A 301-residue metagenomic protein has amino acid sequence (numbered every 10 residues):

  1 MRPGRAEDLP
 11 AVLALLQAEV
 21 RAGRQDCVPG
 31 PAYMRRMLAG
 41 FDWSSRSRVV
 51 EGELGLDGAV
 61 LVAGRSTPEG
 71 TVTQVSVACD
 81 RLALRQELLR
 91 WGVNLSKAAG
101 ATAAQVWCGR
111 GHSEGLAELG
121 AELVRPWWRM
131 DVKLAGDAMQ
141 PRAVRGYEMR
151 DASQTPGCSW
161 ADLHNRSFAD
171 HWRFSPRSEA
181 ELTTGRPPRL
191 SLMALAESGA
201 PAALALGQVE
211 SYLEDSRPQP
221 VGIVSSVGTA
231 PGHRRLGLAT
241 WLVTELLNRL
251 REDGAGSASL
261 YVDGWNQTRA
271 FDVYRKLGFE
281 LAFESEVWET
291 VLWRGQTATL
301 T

Functional and structural regions predicted by a protein language model:
M1-A14, E148-W160: A short beta-loop-alpha structural element at the N-terminal edge of CoA-dependent acyl/N-acetyltransferase catalytic
Q17-K97, A202-V221, S225: Conserved donor-binding loop and adjoining core beta-sheet/short helix segment in diverse acyl/aminoacyl transferases
A22, G30-Y33, M139-G222: Flexible, substrate/cofactor-facing loop regions flanked by secondary structure within enzyme catalytic domains
G64-E69, V75-R145, E286-T290: Acyl-donor-binding surface of acyltransferase catalytic domains
R81-N94, S226-T229, R235-E252, F271-K276: Conserved acetyl-CoA-binding loop-helix of GNAT-fold acetyltransferases
R90, G109-P126, L236, T240 (+1 more regions): Conserved active-site alpha-helix within GNAT-family acetyltransferase domains
A104-W107, V224, A258-V262: Conserved hydrophobic beta-strand within the GNAT/NAT acetyltransferase core sheet that lines the active-site cleft
R129-E148, G256-T268, L277-T301: C-terminal "cap" of GNAT-fold acetyltransferases
